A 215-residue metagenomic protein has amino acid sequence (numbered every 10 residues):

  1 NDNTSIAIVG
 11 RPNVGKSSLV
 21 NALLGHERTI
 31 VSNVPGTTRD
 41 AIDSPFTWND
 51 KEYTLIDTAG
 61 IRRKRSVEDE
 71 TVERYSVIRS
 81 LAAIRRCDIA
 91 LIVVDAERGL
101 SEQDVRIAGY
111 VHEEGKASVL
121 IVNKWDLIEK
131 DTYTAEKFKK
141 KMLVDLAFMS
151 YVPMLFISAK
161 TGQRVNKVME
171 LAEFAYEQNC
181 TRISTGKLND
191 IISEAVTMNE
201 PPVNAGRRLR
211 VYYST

Functional and structural regions predicted by a protein language model:
N1-I56, I61, S66-S76, A82 (+2 more regions): C-terminal-of-GTPase-core extension/linker across diverse P-loop GTPases
